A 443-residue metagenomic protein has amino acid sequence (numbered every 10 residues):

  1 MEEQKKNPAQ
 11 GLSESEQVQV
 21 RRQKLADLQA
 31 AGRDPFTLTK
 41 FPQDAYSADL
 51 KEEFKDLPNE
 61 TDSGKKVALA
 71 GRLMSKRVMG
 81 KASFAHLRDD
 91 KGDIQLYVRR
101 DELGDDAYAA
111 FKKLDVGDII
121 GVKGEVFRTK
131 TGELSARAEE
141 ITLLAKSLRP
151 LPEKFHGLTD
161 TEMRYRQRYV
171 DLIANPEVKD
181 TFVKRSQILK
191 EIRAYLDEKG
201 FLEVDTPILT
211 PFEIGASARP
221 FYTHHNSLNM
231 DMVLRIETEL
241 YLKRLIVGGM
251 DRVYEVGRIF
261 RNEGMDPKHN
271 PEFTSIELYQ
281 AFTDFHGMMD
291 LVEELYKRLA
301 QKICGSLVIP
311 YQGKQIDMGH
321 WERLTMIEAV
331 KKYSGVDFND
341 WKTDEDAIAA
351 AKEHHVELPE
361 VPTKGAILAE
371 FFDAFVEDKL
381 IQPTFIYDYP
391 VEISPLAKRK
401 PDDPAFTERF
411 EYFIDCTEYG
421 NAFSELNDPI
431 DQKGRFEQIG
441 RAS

Functional and structural regions predicted by a protein language model:
M1-R441: Class II aminoacyl-tRNA synthetase catalytic cores and aaRS-like
